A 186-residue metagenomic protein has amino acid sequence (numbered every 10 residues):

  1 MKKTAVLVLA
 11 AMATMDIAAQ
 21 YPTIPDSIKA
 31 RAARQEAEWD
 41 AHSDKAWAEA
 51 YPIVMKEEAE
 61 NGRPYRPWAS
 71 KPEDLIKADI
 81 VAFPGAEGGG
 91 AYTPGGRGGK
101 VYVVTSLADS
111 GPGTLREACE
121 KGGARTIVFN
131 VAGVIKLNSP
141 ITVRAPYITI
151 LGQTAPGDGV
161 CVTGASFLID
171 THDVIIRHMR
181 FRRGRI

Functional and structural regions predicted by a protein language model:
K2-V8: Sec-dependent signal peptide recognition, specifically the positively charged N-region followed immediately by
L9-A18: Hydrophobic h-region of N-terminal signal peptides that target proteins for export in Gram-negative bacteria
M12, G96-R97, V143, A155: A generic structural signal for short, non-catalytic loop/turn and secondary-structure boundary residues
A19-A108, P112-T126: Extracellular "leader-to-stem" segments immediately downstream of a signal peptide or signal-anchor in secreted/lumenal
T105-L107, Q153, A165: Conserved beta-strand termini and adjacent loop/short-helix elements that scaffold enzyme active sites in alpha/beta
A108, A132-V134, T154-P156: Acidic glycine-/aspartate-rich tracts in secreted/extracellular proteins
L115-G123, I135-L151, V160-R177, R183-I186: Extracellular beta-strand-rich solenoid/capping regions of secreted or surface-exposed proteins that bind or remodel
